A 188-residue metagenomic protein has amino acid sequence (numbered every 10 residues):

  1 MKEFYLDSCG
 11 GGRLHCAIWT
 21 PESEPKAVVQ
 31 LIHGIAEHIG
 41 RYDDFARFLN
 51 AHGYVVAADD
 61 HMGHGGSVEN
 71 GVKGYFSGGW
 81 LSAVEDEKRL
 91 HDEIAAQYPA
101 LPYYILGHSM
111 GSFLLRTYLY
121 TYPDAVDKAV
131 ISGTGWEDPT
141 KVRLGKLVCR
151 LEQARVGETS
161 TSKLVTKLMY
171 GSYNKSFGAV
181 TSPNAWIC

Functional and structural regions predicted by a protein language model:
M1-S23: N-terminal cap/lid segment of alpha/beta-hydrolase-fold proteins
G34-E37: Active-site glycine-rich loops that stabilize anionic/oxyanionic intermediates across multiple enzyme folds
R41, A46-G71: Conserved alpha/beta-hydrolase
S77-A95: Alpha/beta-hydrolase active-site loop
Y98-S109: Alpha/beta-hydrolase fold nucleophile elbow
G107-T117: Glycine-rich nucleophile elbow surrounding the catalytic serine of serine-hydrolase chemistry
R116-C188: Alpha/beta-hydrolase-fold enzymes
